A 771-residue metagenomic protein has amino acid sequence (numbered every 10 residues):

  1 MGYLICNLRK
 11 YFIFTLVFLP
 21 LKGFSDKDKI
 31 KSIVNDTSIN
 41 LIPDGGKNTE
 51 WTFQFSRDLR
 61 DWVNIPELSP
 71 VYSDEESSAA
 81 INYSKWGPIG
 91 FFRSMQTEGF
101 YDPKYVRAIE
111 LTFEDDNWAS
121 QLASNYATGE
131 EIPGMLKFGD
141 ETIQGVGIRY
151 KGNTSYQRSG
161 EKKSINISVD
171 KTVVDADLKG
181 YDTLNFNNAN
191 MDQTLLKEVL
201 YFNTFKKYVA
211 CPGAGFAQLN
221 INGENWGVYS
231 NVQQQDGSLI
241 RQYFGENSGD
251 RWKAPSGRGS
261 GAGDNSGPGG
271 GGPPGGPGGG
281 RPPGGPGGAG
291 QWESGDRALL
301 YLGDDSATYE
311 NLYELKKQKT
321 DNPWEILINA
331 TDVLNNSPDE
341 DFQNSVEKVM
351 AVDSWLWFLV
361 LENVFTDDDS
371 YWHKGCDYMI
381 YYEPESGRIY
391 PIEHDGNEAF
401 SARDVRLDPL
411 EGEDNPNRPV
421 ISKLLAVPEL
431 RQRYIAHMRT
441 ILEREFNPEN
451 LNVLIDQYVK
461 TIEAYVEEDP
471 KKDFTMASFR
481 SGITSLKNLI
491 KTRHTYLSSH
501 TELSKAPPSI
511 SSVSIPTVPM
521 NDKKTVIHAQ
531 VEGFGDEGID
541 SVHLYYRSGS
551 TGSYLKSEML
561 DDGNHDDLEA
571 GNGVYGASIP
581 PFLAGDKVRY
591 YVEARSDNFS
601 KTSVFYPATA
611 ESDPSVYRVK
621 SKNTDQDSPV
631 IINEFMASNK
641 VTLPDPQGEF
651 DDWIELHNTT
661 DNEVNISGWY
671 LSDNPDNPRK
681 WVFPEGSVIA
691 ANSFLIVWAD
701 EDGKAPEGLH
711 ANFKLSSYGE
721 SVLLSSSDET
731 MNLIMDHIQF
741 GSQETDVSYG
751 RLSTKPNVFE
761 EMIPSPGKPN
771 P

Functional and structural regions predicted by a protein language model:
F24-E98: Short, composition-biased motifs enriched in small/polar/acidic residues
S32-N35, P516-K523, V641-Q647: Short, solvent-exposed loop/linker segments at the N-terminal edge of repeated beta-sheet extracellular domains
T37-L41, K523-I527, F650-D652: Structural beta-strand segments of beta-rich domains
S73-A80, H565-S578, S693-L695, G703-P706: Aromatic sugar-binding surface patches on proteins that engage polysaccharides or sugar-phosphate polymers
Y83-P88, P580-K587: Surface-exposed, short loops/turns at beta-strand junctions within beta-sandwich domains
M95-K524, G533-L544, G549-G552, K601-S603 (+2 more regions): Phosphate/dinucleotide-binding and metal-coordinating scaffold of catalytic cores in nucleotide-dependent enzymes
M95-T97, T484-L489, T495-S509, V513-S514 (+1 more regions): Intrinsically disordered, low-complexity linkers and terminal tails enriched in Ser/Thr/Pro/Gly with interspersed basic
S541-A584, D597-T602, Y606-T609: Aromatic- and glycine-rich beta-strand/loop motifs that create alpha-glucan
